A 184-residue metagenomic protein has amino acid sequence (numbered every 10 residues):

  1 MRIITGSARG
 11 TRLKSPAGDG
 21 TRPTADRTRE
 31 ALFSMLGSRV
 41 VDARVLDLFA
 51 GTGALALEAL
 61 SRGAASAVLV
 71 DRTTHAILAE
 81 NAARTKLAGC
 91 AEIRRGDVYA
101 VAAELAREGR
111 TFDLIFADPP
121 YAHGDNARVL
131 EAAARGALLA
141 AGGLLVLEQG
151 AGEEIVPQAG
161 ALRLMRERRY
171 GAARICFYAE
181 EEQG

Functional and structural regions predicted by a protein language model:
M1-G184: Class I S-adenosyl-L-methionine-dependent methyltransferase catalytic core
